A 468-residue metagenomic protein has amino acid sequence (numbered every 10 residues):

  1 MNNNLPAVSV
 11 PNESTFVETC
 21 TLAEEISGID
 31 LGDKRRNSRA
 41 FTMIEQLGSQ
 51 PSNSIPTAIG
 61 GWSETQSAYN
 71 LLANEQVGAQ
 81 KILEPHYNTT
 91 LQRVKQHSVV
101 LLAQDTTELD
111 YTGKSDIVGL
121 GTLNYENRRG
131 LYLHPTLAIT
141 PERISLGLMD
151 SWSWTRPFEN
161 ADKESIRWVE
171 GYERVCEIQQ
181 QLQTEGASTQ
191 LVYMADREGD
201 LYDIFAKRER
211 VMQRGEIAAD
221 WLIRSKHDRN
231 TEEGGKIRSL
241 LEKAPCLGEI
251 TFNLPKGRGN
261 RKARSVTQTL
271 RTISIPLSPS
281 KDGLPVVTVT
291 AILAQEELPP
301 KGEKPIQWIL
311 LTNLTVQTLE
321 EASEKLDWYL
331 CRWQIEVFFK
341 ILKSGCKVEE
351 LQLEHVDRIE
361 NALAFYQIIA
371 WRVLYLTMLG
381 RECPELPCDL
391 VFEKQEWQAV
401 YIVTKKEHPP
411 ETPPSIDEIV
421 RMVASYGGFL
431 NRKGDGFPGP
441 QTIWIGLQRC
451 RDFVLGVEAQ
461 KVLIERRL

Functional and structural regions predicted by a protein language model:
N2-I117, Y125-Y132, L137-L468: Single, function-defining residue in the core of a domain
